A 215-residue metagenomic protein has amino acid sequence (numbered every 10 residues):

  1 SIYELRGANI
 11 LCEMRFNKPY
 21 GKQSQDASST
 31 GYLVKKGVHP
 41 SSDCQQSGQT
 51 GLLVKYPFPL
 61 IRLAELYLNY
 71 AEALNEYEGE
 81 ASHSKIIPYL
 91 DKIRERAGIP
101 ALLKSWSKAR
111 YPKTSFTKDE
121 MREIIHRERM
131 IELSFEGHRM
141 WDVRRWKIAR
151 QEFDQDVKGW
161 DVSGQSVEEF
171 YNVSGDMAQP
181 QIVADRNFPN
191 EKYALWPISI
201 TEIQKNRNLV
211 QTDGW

Functional and structural regions predicted by a protein language model:
S1-W215: Acidic/polar-rich alpha-helix caps and helix-coil junctions
